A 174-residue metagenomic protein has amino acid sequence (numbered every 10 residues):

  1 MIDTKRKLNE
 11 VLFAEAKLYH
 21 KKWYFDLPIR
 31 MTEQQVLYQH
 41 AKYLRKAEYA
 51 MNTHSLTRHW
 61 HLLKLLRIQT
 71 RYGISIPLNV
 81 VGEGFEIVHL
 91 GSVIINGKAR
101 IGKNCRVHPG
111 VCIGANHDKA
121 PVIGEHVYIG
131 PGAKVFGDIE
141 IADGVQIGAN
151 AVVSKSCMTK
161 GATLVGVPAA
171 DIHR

Functional and structural regions predicted by a protein language model:
M1-Y72: Terminal amphipathic alpha-helical/low-complexity segments used for targeting or macromolecular assembly
G73-P77: Conserved NTPase motor "head" modules and their coupling/switch loops across ABC/AAA+ ATPases, GTPases, and GHKL ATPases
L78, G82-G84, V88-G97, G102-K103 (+11 more regions): Left-handed beta-helix
